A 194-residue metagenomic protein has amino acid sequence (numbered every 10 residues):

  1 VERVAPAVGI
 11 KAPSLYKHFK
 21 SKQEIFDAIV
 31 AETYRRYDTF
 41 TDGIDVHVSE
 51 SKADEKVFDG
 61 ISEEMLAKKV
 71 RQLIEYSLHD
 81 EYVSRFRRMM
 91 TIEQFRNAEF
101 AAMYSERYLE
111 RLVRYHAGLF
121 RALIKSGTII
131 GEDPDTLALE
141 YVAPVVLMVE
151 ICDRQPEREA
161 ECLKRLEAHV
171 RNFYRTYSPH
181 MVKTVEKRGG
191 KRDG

Functional and structural regions predicted by a protein language model:
V1-E32: Helix-turn-helix
R3, K68, R85-M89, T136-E140 (+1 more regions): Amphipathic alpha-helical interaction segments
K22, I29, T33, Y37 (+4 more regions): Hydrophobic/aromatic residues within well-ordered alpha-helical segments
A28, T41-V83, A138: Hydrophobic alpha-helical connector segments
R36-F40, I44, D80, N97 (+7 more regions): A short secondary-structure junction motif
V70-L73, R87-T91, Y141, V145 (+1 more regions): Short alpha-helical scaffolding segments that buttress acidic/His motifs in well-ordered protein cores
L78-T91, F95-K125: Amphipathic alpha-helical packing segments from all-alpha helical-bundle domains
A102, E106, E110, R121-R171 (+2 more regions): Hydrophobic/aromatic-rich alpha-helical bundle segments in the mid-to-C-terminal region
